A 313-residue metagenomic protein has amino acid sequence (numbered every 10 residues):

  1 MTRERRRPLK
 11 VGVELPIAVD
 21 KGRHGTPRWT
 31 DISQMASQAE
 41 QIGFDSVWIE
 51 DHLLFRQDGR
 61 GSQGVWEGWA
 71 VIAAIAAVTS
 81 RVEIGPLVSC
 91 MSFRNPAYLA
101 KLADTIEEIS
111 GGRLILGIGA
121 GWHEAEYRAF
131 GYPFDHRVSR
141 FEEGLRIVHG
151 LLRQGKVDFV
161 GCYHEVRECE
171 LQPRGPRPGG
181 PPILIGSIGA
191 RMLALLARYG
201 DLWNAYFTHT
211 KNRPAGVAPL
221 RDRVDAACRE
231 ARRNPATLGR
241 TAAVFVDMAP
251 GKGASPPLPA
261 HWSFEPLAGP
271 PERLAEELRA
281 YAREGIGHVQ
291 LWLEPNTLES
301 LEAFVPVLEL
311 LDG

Functional and structural regions predicted by a protein language model:
M1-R7, L15, E40, D135-R174 (+2 more regions): An alpha-helical appendage that flanks or caps ligand/catalytic pockets
M1-V78, P181, E294-N296: N-terminal beta1-alpha1-beta2 module of alpha/beta enzyme domains
T2-L9, F55-G61, P86, S92-Y199 (+2 more regions): Internal, glycine-rich beta/alpha segment that forms the wall or movable "lid" of small-molecule/cofactor binding
V11-L15, V47-I49, E83-P86, L114-I118 (+4 more regions): Hydrophobic faces of well-ordered beta-strands that scaffold small-molecule active sites in alpha/beta enzyme cores
L15-T30, L87-A97, P178-I188, P257-R273: Active-site mouth loops of central-metabolism enzymes
P16-D20, H52, S89-M91, G119-H123 (+4 more regions): Active-site beta-loop-alpha junctions enriched in small/polar residues
T26-A39, L99-L102, I185-R198, L267-Y281: Short, acidic/polar
Q41-F44, G111, G200, I286: A structural motif
